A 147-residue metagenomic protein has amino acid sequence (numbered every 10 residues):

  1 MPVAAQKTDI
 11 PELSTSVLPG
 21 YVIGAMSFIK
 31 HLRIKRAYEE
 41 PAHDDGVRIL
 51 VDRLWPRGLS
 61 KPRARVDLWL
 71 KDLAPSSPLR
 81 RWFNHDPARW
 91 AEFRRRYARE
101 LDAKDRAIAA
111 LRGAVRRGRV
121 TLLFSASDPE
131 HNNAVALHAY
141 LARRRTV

Functional and structural regions predicted by a protein language model:
K7-T8: Polybasic, lysine-rich low-complexity intrinsically disordered segments
S14-S16, S27: Serine residues within intrinsically disordered or low-complexity segments
Y21-V147: Residues lining hydrophobic/aromatic ligand-binding pockets adjacent to catalytic sites
